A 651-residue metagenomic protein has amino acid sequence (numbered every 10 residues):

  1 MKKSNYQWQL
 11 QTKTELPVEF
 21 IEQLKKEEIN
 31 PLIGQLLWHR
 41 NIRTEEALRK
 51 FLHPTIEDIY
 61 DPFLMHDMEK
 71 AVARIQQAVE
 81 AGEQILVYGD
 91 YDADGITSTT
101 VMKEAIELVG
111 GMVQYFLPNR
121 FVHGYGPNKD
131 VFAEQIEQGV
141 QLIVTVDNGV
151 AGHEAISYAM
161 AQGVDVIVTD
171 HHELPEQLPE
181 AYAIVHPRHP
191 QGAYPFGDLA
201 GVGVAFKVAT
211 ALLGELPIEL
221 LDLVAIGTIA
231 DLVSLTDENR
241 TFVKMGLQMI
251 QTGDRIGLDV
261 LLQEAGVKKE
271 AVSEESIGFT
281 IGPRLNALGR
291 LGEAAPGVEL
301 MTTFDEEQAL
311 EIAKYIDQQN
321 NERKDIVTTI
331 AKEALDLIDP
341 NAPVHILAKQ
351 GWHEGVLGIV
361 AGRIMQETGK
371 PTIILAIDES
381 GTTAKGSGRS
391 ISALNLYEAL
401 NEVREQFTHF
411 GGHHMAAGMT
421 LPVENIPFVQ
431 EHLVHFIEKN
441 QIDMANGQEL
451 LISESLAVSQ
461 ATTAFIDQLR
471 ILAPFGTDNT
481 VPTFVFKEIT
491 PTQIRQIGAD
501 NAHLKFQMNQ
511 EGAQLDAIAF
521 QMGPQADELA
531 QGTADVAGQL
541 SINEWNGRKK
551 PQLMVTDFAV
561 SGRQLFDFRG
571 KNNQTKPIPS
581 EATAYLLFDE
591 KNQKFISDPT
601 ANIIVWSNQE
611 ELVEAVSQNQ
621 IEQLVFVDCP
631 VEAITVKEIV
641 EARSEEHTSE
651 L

Functional and structural regions predicted by a protein language model:
M1-E28, H39, R43-F51, D58 (+5 more regions): Terminal, basic amphipathic appendages of nucleotide-handling enzymes
K2, Y6, K13-T14, E19-L142 (+5 more regions): Hydrophobic helix-and-loop "lid/oligomerization" segment in the mid-to-C-terminal part of catalytic domains
Q84-L86, Q141-V144, A584, Q623-V625: Structural motif
D90-Y91, P118-F121, N148-G149, H171-L174 (+6 more regions): Short, ordered loop/turn segments at secondary-structure junctions
E107, R240-A334, S390-S392, L400-T408 (+3 more regions): Acidic, two-metal ion nucleic-acid-processing modules in DNA metabolism proteins
V146-L199: Histidine/acidic-residue-rich, glycine-tolerant segments that coordinate divalent metal ions
E154-Y158, H345, V360-R363, A615 (+1 more regions): A short acidic, amphipathic alpha-helical/loop segment
E180-A230: Short alpha-helices
